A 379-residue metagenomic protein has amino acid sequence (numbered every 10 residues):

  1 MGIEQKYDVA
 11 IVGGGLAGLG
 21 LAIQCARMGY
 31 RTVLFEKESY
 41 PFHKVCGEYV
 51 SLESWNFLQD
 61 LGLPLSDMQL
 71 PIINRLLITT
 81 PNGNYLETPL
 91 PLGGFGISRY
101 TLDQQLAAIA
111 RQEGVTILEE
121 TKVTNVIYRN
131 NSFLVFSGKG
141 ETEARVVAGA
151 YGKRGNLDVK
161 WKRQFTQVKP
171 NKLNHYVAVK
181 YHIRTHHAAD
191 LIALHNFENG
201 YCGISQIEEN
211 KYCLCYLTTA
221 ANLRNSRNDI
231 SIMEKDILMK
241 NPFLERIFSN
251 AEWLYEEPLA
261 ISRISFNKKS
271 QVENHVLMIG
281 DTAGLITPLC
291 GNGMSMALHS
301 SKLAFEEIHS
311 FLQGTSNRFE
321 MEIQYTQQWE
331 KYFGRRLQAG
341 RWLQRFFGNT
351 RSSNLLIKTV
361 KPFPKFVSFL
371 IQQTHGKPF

Functional and structural regions predicted by a protein language model:
Y7-V33: N-terminal Rossmann-like FAD-binding beta1-loop-alpha1 element of flavoenzymes
A17, Y40, R154: Conserved Rossmann-like nucleotide-cofactor binding loop
A26-C46: Glycine-rich FAD pyrophosphate-binding loop
S39-Q59: Conserved N-terminal glycine-rich FAD pyrophosphate-binding loop of Rossmann-like flavoproteins
S54-Q105: A conserved beta-strand/loop capping segment in the N-terminal third of enzymes that catalyze redox or closely related
I109-L244: Predominantly flavin-linked oxidoreductase catalytic cores and closely associated redox partners
N125, E141, R224, N228-E307: FAD/FMN-dependent oxidoreductases across multiple families
E306-F379: C-terminal helical "tail/cap" subdomain of flavin- and related membrane-associated enzymes
